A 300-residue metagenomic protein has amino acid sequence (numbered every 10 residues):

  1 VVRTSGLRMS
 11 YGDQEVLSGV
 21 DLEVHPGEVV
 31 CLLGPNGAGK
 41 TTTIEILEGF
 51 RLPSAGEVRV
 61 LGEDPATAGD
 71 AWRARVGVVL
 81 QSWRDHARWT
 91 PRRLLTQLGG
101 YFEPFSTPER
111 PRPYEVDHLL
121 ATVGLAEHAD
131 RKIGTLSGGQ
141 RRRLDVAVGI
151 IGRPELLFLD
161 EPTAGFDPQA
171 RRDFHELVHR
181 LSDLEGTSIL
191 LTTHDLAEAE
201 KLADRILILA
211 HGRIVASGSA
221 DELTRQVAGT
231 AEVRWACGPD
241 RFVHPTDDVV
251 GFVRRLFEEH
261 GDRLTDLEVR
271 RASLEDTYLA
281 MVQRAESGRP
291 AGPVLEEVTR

Functional and structural regions predicted by a protein language model:
E48: Helix-to-loop junction immediately C-terminal to a conserved catalytic motif
T96, G100-E103, P108-H128: Conserved ABC ATPase "signature" region
L157-D160: Catalytic Walker B motif of ABC-type/P-loop ATPase nucleotide-binding domains
R172-E185: Helical segment within the ABC ATPase nucleotide-binding domain
S217-G218: ABC ATPase "signature
E222-E296, R300: Short, charged/small-residue-rich alpha-helical element at the C-terminal edge of ABC transporter nucleotide-binding
